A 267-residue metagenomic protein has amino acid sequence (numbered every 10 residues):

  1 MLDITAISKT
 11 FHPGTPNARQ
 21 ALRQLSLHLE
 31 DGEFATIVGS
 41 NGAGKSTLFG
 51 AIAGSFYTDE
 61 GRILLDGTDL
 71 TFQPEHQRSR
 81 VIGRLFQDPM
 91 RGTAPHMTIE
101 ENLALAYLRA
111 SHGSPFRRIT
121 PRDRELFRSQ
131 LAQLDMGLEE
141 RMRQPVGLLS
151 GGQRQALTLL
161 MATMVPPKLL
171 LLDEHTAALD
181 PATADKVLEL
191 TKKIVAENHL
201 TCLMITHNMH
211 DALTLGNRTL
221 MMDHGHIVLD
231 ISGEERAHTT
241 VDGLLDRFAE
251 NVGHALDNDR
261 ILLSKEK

Functional and structural regions predicted by a protein language model:
M1, T10-Q24, P74: A short, flexible loop at the N-terminus of ABC-type nucleotide-binding domains that lies
T15, R19, D69-G83, R91 (+2 more regions): ABC ATPase NBD coupling module
V38-S40: The feature captures the beta-strand-to-loop junction immediately N-terminal to the Walker
A53: Helix-to-loop junction immediately C-terminal to a conserved catalytic motif
G61-D69, L229-I231: Conserved ABC transporter NBD signature motif
M164-K168: A short, proline-enriched helix->beta-strand linker immediately N-terminal to the Walker B motif in ABC-type P-loop
T206-H207: H-loop/switch region of ABC-family ATPase nucleotide-binding domains
A237-K267: ABC ATPase nucleotide-binding domains
